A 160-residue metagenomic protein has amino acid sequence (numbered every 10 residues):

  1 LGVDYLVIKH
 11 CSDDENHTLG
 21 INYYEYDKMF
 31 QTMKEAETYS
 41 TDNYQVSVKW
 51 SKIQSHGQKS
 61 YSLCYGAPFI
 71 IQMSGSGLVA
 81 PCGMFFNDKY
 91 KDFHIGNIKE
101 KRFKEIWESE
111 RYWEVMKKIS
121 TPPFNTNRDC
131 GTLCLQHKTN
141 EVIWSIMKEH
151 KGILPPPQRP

Functional and structural regions predicted by a protein language model:
L1-K101, V142-I146, I153-R159: Radical SAM enzyme [4Fe-4S]-AdoMet core and its adjacent flexible, acidic and glycine-rich loops/tails across
N87-H137: Membrane-interface junctions of multi-pass transporters
